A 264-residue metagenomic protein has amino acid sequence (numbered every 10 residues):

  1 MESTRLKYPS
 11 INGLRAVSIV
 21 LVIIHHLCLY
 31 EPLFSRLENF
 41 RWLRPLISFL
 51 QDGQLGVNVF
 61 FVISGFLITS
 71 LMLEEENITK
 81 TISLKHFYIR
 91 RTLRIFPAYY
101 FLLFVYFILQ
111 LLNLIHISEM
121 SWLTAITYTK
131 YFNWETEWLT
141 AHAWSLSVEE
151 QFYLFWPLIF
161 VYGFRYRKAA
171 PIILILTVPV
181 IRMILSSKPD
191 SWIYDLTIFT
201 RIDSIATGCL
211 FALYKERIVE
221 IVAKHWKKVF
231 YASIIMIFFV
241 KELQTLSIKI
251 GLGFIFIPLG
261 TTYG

Functional and structural regions predicted by a protein language model:
M1-S204, E216-E220, K224-F230: Membrane-cytosol interface segments of multi-pass membrane proteins, especially ER/Golgi lipid-handling enzymes
E31, S48, Q54, L210 (+1 more regions): Alpha-helical transmembrane segments of multi-pass integral membrane proteins
L210-E216: Membrane-lumen/periplasm interface segments of specific transmembrane helices in polyprenyl phosphate-linked
